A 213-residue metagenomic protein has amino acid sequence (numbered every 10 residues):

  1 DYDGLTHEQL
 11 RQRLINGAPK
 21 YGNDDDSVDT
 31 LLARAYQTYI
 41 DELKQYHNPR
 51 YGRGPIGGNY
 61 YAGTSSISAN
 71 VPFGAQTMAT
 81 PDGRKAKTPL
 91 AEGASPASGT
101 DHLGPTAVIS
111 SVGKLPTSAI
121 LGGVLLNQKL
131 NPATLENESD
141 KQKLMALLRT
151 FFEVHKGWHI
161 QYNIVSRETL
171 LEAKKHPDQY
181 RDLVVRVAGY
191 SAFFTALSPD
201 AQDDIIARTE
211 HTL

Functional and structural regions predicted by a protein language model:
D1-L213: Acidic, glycine-enriched catalytic cores built around paired aspartates
